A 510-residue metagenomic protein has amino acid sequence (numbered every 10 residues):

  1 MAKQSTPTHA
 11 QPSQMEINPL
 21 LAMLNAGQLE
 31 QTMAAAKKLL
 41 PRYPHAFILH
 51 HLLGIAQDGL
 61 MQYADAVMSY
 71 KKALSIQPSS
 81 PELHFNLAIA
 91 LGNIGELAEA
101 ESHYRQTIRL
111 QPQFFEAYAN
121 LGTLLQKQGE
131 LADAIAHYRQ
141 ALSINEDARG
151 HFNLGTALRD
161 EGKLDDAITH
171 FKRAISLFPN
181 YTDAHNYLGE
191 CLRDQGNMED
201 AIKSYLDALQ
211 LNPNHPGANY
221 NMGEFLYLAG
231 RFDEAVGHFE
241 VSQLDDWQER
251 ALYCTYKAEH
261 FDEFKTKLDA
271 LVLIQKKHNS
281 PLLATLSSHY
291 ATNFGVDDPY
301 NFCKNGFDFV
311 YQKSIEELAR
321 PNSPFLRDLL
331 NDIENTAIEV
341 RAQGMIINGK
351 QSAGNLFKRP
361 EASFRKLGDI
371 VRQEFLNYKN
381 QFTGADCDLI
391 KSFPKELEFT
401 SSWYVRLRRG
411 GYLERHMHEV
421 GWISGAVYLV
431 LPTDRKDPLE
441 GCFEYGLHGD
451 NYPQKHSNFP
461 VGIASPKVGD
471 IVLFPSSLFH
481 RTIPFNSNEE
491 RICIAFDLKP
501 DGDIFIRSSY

Functional and structural regions predicted by a protein language model:
L21, I48-G59, E82-N93, E116-K127 (+3 more regions): Conserved alpha-helical positions within TPR/SEL1-like repeat arrays
R42, I76, L110, S143-I144 (+4 more regions): Structural marker of alpha-solenoid helical repeat scaffolds
A46, S80, F114, D147-A148 (+4 more regions): Residue-level recognition of tetratricopeptide repeat
V296-S392, Y412: Non-heme Fe(II)/2-oxoglutarate
A362-R365, D369-R372, L376-L473, L478-C493 (+1 more regions): Catalytic core of non-heme Fe(II) oxygenases with the double-stranded beta-helix
